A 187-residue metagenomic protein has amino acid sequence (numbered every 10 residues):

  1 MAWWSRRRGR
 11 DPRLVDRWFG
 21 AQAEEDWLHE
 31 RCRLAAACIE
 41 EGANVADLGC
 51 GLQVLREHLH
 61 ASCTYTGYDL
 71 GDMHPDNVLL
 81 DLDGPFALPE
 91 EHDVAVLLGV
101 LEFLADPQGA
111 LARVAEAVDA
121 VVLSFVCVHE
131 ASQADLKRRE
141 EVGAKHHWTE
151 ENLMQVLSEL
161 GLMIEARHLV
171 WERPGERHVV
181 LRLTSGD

Functional and structural regions predicted by a protein language model:
M1-E90: Conserved N-terminal segment of class I S-adenosyl-L-methionine
V96: A conserved beta-strand element that flanks and buttresses the S-adenosyl-L-methionine
V100: Hydrophobic adenine-recognition pocket in adenosine-nucleotide-binding enzymes
L104-A117: A short, conserved alpha-helix within the catalytic core of class I
V118-H129: Conserved beta-strand signature within the Rossmann-like core of class I S-adenosyl-L-methionine
A134-N152: Acceptor-substrate binding/catalytic loop of class I
K145, P174-R182: Short hydrophobic/aromatic beta-strand or adjacent loop that forms the aromatic wall/cage of a ligand/substrate-binding
L162-R173: Conserved S-adenosyl-L-methionine
